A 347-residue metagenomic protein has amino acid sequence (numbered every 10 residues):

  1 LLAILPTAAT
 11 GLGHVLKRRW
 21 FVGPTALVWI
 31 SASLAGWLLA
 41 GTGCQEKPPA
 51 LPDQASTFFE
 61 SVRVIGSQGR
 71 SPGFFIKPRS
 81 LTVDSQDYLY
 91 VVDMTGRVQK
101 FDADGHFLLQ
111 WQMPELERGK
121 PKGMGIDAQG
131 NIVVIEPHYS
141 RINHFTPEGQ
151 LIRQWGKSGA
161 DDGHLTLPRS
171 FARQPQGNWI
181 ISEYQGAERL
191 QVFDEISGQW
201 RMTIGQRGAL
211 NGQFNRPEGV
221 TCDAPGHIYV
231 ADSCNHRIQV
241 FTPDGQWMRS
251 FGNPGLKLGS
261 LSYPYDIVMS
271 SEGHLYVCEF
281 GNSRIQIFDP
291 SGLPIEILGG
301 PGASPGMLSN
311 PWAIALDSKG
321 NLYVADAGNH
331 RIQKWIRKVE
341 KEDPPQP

Functional and structural regions predicted by a protein language model:
L1-W20: N-terminal secretory signal peptides that target proteins for export/translocation
L5, G23, L51-Q54: Intrinsic-disorder-associated interaction segments
P6-L12, L27, A32, E148 (+1 more regions): Serine/threonine-rich, low-complexity intrinsically disordered segments
G13, T42-G43: Glycine-centered signal
L16, G23, W29-S31, E340: N-terminal non-cleavable signal-anchor helices
T25-G41: Bacterial N-terminal signal peptides
C44-P347: Eukaryotic scaffold repeat domains enriched in small/polar residues
